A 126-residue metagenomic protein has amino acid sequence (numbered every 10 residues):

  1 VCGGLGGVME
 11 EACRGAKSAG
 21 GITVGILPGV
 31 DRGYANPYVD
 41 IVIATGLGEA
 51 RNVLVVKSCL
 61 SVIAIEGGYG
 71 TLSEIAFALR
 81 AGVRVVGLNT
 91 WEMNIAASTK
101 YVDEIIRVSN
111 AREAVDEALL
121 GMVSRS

Functional and structural regions predicted by a protein language model:
G3-V83, W91-N94: Acidic/glycine-enriched connector segments
V42-G46, L88, D103-E117: Short acidic-hydrophobic, aromatic-tinged amphipathic segments that line or gate anion-handling sites
K57-V62, V108-S126: A charged, well-structured terminal subsegment
I95-K100: Short, aromatic/basic amphipathic alpha-helical patches
